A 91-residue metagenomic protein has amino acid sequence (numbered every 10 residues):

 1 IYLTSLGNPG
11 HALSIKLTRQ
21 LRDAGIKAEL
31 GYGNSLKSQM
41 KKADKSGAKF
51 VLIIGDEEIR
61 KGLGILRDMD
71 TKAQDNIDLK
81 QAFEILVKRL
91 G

Functional and structural regions predicted by a protein language model:
I1-G91: NTP/phosphate- and nucleic-acid-binding module
